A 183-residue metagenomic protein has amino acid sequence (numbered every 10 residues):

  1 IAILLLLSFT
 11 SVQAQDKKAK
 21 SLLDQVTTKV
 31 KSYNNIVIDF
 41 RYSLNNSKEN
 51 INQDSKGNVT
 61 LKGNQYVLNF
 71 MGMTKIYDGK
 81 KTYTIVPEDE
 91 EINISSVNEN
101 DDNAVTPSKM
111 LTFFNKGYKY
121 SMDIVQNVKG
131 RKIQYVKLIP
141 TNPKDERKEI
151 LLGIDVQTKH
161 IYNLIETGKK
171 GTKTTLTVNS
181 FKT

Functional and structural regions predicted by a protein language model:
I1-S8: Sec-dependent N-terminal signal peptides
S11-I51, N64: N-terminal leader/targeting segments and the immediate start of mature chains
K29, G57-T60, T74-K75, S121-N127: Short, exposed beta-strand/loop patches in secreted or surface proteins that constitute
I36-Y42, S55-V59, Y66-L68, K148: One face of beta-strands
K56-V105, K169, T174-T175: An acidic-aromatic
V97-K132: Flexible, surface-exposed loop/linker segments and immediately adjacent secondary-structure boundaries
Y118-T183: Gly/Pro-enriched, hydrophobic low-complexity segments that function as extracytoplasmic propeptides/linkers
